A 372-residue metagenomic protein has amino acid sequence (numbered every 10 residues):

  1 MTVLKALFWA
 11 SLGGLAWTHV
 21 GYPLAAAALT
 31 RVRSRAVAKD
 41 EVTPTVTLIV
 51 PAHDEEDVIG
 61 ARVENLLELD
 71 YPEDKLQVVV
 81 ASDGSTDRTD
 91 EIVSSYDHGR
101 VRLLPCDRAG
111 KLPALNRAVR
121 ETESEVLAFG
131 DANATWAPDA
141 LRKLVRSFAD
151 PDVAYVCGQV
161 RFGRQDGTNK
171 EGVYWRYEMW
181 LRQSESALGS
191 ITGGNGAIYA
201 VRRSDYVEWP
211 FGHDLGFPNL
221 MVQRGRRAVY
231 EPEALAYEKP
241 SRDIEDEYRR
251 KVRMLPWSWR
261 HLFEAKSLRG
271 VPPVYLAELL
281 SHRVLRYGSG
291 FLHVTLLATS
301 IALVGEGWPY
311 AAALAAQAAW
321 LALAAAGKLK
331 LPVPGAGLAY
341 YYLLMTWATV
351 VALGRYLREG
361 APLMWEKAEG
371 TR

Functional and structural regions predicted by a protein language model:
M1-D40: N-terminal membrane-anchoring/stem segments of glycan-assembly enzymes
A28, R33, D40, R286-A361: Membrane-embedded multi-pass helical conduit in multi-pass membrane proteins, especially envelope-biosynthetic
P44-T47, Q77, G216: Cell-envelope/extracellular polymer assembly enzymes that use nucleotide-activated donors
D57-A61, K75, S85-S95, D139: Acidic helix N-cap motif at the loop->helix transition within catalytic regions of sugar-transfer enzymes
N65, P72, V79-D90, D107-A109 (+1 more regions): A conserved acidic beta->alpha catalytic loop
H98, F148-E178, H213-L279, G337 (+1 more regions): Catalytic donor/gating beta->alpha subdomain of glycosyltransferases that bind UDP-sugars
D107, L112-A114, R120, G130 (+2 more regions): Long helical/loop segments within the catalytic core of UDP-sugar-dependent glycosyltransferases, especially the large
L127: Short aromatic/hydrophobic "clamp" motif used to bind/position activated sugar donors
